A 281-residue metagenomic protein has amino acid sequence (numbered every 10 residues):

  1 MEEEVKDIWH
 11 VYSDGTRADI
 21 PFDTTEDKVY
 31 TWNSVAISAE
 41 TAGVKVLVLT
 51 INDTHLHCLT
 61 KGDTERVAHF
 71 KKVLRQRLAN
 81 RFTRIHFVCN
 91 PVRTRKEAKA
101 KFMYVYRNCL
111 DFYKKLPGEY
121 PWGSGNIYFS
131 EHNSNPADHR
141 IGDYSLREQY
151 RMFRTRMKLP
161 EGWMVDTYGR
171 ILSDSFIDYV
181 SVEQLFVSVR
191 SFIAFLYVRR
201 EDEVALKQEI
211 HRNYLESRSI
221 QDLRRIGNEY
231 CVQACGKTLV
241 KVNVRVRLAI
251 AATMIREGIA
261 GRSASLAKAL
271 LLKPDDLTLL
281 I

Functional and structural regions predicted by a protein language model:
M1-I51, D63-I281: Short Pro-Cys-Gly-centered "Cys-loop" motif that presents a nucleophilic cysteine in a tight turn
H55-D63: Short beta-strand->loop micro-motif that forms the acidic, two-metal-ion catalytic signature in nucleotide-processing
